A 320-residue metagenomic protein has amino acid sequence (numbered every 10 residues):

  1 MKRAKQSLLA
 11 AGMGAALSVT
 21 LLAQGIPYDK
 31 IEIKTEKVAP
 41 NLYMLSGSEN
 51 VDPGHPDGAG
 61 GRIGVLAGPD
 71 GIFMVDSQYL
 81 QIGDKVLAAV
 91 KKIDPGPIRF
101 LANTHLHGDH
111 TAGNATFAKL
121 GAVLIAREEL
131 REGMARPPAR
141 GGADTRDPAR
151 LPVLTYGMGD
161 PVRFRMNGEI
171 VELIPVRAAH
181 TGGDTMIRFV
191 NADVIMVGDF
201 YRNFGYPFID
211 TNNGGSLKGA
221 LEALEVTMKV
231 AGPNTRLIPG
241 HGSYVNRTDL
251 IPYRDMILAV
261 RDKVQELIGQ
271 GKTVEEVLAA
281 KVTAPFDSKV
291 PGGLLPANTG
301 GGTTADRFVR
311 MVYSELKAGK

Functional and structural regions predicted by a protein language model:
A10-T20: Bacterial N-terminal signal peptides
L21-G25, D29, K229, S243-K320: Accessory terminal helices/loops
G25-P40: Short N-terminal segments immediately surrounding and downstream of signal-peptide cleavage
K37-V90, T185-F189, D193-V197: Conserved beta-strand hairpin/beta-sheet module of binuclear metal-dependent hydrolase folds, prominently
N41, L66, D76, V90 (+10 more regions): Divalent metal-coordination and catalytic microenvironments
S46-G61, M134-D144, F204-L217: Acidic/histidine-rich helix-loop elements that form or flank divalent-metal/phosphate-binding sites at the catalytic
G71-F73, S77-Q81, R163, I170 (+2 more regions): Metallo-beta-lactamase
A88-R165, G182: Active-site HxH/HxHxD metal-binding segment of metal-dependent hydrolases
